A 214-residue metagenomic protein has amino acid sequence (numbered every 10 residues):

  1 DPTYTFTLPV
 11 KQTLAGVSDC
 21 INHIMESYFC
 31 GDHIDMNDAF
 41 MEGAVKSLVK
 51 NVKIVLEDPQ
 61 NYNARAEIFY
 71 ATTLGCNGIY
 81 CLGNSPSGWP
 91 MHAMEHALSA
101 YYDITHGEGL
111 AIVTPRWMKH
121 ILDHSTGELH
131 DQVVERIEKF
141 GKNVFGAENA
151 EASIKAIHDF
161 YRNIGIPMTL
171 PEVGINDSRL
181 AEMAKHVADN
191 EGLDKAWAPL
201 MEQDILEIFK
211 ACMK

Functional and structural regions predicted by a protein language model:
D1-P86, W197: Carboxylate- and glycine-rich phosphate/diphosphate-binding segment that chelates Mg2+/Mn2+
I21-M25, R65-C76, T114-W117, I157 (+3 more regions): Short alpha-helical scaffolding segments that buttress acidic/His motifs in well-ordered protein cores
A39-G43, S47, N63, E67-Y70 (+6 more regions): Amphipathic alpha-helical interaction segments
A64-Y70, G83-M91, G107-L110, T114 (+1 more regions): A glycine-rich, aromatic-flanked flexible loop/lid motif
L74-L110, N190-K195: Glycine-rich phosphate/pyrophosphate-binding beta-alpha loops
Y101-R179: Gly/Pro-rich interdomain helix-loop hinge
N176-K214: Short, amphipathic C-terminal "tail helix"
